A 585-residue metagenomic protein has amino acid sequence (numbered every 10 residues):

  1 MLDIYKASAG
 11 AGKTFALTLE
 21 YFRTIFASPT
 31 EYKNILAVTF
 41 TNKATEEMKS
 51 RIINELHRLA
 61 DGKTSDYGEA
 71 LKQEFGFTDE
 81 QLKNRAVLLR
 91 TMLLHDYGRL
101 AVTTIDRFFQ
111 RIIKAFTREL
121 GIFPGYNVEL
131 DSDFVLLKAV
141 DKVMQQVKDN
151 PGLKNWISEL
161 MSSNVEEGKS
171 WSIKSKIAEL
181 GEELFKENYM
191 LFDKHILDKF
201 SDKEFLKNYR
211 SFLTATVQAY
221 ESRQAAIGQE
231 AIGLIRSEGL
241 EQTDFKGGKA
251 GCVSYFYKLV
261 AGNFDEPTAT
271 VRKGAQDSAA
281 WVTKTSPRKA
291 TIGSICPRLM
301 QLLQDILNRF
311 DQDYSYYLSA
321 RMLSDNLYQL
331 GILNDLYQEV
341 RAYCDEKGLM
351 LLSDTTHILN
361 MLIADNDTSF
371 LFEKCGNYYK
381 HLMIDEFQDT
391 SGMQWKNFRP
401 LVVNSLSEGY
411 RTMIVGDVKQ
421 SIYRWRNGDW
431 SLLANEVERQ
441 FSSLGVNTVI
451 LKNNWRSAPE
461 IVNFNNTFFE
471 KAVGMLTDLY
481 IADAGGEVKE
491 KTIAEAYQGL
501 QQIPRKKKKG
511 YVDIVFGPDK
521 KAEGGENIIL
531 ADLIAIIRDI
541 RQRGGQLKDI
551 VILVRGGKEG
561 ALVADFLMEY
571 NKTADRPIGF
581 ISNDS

Functional and structural regions predicted by a protein language model:
M1-K6, A16, N34-L36, R99 (+6 more regions): Accessory N-terminal region flanking or inserted into the helicase ATPase core in nucleic-acid motor proteins
M1-S50, N54, G125, F134 (+5 more regions): Conserved motor-region signature of P-loop NTPase helicases/translocases
Y5, T39-F40, L56, A60-L259 (+3 more regions): Conserved ATP-dependent motor core of P-loop NTPases, especially the RecA-like helicase ATPase domain
I25-S28, I52-K63, F116, L120 (+17 more regions): A generic secondary-structure signal for well-formed alpha-helical elements
N34, S170-L349, A531, A561: Conserved ATP-driven helicase/translocase motor core recognized via long, highly charged RecA-like/P-loop NTPase domain
V102, I384, V415-G416: Hydrophobic residues in beta-strands of the RecA-like P-loop NTPase core, especially within AAA+ ATPase
A139, E339-V340, I358, D417-V418 (+1 more regions): A general alpha-helix detector
L351, L382-D385, T390, F398-R399 (+1 more regions): Switch/communication elements of ASCE P-loop NTPase nucleotide-binding domains
